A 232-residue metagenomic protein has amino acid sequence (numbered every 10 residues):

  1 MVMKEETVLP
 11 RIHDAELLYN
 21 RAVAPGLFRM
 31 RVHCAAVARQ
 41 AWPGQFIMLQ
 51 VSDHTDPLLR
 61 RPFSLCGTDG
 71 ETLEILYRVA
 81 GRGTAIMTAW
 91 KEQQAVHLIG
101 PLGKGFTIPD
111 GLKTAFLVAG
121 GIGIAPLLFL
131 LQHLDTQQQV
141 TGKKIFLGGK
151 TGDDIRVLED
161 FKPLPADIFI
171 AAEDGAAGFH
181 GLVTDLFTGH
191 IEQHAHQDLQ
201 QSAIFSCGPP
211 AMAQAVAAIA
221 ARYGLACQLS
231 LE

Functional and structural regions predicted by a protein language model:
V2-E92, K150: Ferredoxin-reductase
R82-E232: FNR/FR-type flavoprotein reductase catalytic core
